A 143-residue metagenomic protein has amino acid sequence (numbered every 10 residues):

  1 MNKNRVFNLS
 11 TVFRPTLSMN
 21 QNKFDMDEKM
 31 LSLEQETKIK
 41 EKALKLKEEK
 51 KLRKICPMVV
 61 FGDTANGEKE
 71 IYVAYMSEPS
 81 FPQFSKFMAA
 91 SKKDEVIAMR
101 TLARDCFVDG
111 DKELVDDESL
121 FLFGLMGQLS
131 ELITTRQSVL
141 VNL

Functional and structural regions predicted by a protein language model:
N2-E78: Short, charged/polar N-terminal "headpieces" of proteins
F61, N66-L143: Short, surface-exposed, charged amphipathic helix/loop patches that serve as local interaction elements
